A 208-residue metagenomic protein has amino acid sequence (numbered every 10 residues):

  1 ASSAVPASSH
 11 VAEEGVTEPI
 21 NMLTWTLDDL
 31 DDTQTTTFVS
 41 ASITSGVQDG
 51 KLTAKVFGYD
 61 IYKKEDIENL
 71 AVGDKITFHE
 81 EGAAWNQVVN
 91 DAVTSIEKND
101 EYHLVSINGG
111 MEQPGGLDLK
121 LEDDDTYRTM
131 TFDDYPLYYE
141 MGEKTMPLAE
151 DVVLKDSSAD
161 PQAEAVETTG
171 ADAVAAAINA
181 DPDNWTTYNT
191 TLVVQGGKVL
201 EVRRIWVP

Functional and structural regions predicted by a protein language model:
A1-S9: Gram-positive cell-envelope targeting signals
V11-P208: Solvent-exposed hydroxyl-ligand-binding patches built from regularly spaced Ser/Thr and small hydrophobics
